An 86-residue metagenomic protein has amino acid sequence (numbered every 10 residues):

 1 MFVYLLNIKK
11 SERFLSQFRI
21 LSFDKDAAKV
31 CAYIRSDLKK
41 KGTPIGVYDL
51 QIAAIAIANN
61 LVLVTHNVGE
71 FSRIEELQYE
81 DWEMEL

Functional and structural regions predicted by a protein language model:
M1-A54, Q78-E85: PIN-domain endoribonuclease scaffold, especially VapC-family toxins
A53, I57-L86: Acidic, PIN/NYN-like endoribonuclease modules and their adjacent C-terminal/linker elements
